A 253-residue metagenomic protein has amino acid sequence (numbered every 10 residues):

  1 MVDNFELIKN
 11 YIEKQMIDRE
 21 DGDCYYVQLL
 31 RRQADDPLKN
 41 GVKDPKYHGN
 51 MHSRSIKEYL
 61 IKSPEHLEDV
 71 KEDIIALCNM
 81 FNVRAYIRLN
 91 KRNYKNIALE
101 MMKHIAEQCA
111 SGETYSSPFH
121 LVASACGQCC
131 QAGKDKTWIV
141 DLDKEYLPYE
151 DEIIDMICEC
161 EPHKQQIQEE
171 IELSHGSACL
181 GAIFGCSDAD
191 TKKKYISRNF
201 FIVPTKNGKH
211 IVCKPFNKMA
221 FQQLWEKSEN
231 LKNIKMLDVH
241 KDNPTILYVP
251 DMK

Functional and structural regions predicted by a protein language model:
M1-K206, F216-L224, N243-K253: Signature for HUH/AEP ssDNA processing cores
K164-Q165, W225-M236: A common structural junction motif
V212-K214: Short hydrophobic/aromatic beta-strand micro-patches that form the beta-sheet surface supporting nucleotide- or nucleic
